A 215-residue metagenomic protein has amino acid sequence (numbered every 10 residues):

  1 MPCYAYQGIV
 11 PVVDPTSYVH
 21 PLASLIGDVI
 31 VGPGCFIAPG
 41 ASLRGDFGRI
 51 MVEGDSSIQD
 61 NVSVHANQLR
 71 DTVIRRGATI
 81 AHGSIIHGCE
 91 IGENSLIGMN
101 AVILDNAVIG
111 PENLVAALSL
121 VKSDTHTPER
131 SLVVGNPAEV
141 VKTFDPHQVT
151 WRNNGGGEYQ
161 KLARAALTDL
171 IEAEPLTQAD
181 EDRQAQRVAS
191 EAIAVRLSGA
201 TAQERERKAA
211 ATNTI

Functional and structural regions predicted by a protein language model:
M1-G34, S42, A192-I215: Extended, small-residue-rich solenoid/repeat segments and analogous flexible loops that form exposed scaffolds
M1-G8, V12, D46, G54 (+4 more regions): Glycine-rich hexapeptide-repeat left-handed beta-helix
T16-Y18, I37, R76, I97: Short Cys/His-rich Zn2+-coordinating modules
A38, Q59: Small cofactor-carrier domains centered on a conserved lysine used for covalent cofactor attachment
